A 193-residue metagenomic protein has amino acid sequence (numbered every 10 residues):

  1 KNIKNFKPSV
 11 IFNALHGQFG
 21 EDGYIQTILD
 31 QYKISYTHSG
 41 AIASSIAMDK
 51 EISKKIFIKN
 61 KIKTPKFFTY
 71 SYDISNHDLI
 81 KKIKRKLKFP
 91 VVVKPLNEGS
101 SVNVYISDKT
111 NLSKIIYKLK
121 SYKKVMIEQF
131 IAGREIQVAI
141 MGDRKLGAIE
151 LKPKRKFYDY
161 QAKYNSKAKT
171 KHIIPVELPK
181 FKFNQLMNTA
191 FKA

Functional and structural regions predicted by a protein language model:
K1, P65, N188-A193: Short, intrinsically disordered, charge-balanced linker/junction segments flanking boundaries in proteins
K1-I42, I46-M48, I52, S71-L79: ATP-binding N-terminal substructure of ATP-dependent carboxylate-amine bond-forming enzymes
D22-Y24, V102-N103, Q137: Short glycine-/acidic-enriched loop or helix-start segments at secondary-structure transitions that form or flank
I46-R134: Active-site nucleotide/adenylate-binding loops and adjacent lid/helix of ATP-dependent enzymes
D108-Q185: Phosphate-binding site of ATP-dependent enzymes
